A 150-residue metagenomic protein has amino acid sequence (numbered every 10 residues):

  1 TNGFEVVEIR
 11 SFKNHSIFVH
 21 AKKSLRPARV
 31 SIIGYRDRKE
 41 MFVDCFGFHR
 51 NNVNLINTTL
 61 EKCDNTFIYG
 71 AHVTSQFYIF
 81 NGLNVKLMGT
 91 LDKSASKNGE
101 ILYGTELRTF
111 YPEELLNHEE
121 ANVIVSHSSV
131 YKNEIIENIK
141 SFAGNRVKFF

Functional and structural regions predicted by a protein language model:
T1-V6: Short alpha-helix
I9, N14-F150: Hydrophobic, well-ordered beta-alpha structural blocks that scaffold small-molecule cofactor pockets
